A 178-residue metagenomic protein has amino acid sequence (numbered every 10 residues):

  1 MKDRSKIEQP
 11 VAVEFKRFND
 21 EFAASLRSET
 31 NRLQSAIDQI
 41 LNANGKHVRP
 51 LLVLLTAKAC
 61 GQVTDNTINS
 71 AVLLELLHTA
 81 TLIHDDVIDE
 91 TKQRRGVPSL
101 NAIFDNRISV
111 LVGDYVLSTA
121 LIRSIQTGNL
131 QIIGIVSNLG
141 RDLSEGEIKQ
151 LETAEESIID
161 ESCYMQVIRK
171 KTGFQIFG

Functional and structural regions predicted by a protein language model:
M1-A24: N-terminal amphipathic/basic leader segments beginning at the initiator methionine
K16, A23-G178: Mg2+-dependent prenyl diphosphate-binding active-site environment of isoprenoid biosynthetic enzymes
